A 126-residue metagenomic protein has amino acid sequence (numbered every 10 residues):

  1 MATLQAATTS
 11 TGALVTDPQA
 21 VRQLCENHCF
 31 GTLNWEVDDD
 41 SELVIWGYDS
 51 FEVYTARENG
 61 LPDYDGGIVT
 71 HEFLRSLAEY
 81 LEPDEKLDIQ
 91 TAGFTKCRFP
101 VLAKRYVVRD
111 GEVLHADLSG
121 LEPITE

Functional and structural regions predicted by a protein language model:
M1-F30: Short, extreme N-terminal segment that most often corresponds to the first beta-strand
E26-D40: A common structural junction motif
E36-E126: Charged interaction segments
